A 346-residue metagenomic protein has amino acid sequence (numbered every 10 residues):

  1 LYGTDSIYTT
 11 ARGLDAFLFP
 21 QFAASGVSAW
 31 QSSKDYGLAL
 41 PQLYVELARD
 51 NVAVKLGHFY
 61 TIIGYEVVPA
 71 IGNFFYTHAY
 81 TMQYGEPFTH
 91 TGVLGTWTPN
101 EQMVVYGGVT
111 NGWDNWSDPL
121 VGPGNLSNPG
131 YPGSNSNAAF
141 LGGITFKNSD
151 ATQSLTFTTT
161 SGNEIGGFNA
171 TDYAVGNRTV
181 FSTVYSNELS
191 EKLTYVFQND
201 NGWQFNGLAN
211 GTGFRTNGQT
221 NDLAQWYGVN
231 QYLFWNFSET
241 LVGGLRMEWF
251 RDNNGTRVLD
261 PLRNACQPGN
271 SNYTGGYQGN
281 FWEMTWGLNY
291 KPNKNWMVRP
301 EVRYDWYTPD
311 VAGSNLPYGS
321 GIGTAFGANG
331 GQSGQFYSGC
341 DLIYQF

Functional and structural regions predicted by a protein language model:
L1-R12: Glycine- and aromatic-enriched membrane insertion/assembly motifs of diderm outer-membrane and organelle channel
Y2, R49-N51, N137, N148-D150 (+2 more regions): A generic beta-sheet turn/junction motif
I7, D35-A39, V229: Generic alpha-helical scaffold signal
R12-Y44, A48-F146, S154-N163, F168 (+2 more regions): Surface-exposed coil loops of outer-membrane beta-barrel proteins
A29-S33, S149-F346: Outer-membrane beta-barrel pore domains
